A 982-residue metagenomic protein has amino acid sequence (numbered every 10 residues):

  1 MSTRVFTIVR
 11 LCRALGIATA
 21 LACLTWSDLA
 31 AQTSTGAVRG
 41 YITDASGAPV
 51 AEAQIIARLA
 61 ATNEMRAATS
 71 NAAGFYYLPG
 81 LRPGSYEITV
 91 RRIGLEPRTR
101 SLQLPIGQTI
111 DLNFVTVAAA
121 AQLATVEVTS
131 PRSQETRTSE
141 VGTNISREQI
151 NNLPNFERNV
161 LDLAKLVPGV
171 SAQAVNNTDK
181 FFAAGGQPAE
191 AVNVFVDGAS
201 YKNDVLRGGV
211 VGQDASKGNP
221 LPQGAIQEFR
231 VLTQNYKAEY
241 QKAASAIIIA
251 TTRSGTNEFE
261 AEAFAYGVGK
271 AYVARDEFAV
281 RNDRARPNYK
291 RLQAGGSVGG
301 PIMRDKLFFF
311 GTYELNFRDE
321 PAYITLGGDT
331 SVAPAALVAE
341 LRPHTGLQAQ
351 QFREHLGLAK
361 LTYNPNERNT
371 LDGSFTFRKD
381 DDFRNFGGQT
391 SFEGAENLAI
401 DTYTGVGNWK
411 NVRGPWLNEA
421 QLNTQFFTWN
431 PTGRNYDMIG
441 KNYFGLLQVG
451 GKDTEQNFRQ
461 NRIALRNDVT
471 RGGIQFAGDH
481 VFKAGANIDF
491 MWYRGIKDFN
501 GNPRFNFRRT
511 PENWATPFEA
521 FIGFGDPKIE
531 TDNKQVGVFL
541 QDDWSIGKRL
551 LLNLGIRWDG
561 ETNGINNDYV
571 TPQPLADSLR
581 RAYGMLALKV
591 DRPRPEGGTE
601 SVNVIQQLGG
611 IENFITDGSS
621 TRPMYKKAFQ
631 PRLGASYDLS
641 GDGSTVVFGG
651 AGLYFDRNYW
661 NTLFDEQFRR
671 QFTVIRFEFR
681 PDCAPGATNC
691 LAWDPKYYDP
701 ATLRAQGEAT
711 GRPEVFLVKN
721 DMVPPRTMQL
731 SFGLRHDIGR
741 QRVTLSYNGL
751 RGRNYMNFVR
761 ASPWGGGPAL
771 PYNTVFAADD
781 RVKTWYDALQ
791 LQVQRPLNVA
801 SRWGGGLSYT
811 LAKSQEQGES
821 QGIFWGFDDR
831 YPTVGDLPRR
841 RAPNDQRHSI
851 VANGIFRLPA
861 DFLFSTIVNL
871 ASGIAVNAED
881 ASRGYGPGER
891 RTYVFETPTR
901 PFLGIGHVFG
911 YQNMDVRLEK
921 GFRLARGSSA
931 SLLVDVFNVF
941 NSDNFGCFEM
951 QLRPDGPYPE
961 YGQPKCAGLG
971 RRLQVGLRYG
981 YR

Functional and structural regions predicted by a protein language model:
I17, L21-T138, S146, P222: Periplasm-facing N-terminal accessory domains of Gram-negative outer-membrane beta-barrel systems
N71, L95-V117, A124-S254, A279-N282 (+4 more regions): Periplasmic N-terminal accessory/gating domains of Gram-negative outer-membrane beta-barrel systems
S130, A263-G269, G311-L315, G373-F377 (+9 more regions): Transmembrane beta-barrel strands of outer-membrane/channel proteins
E260, P287-D381, I400-E419, R557 (+1 more regions): Transmembrane beta-barrel wall of Gram-negative outer-membrane proteins
R353, N364-Q541, T562, T571 (+7 more regions): Replace "related TpsB outer-membrane translocases also match" with "some related outer-membrane beta-barrels such as
Y569-R760, W764-A777, Y893, I905 (+1 more regions): Solvent-exposed loop/turn elements at secondary-structure boundaries
L653, K813, P859-F895, G906-R982: C-terminal beta-signal and adjacent terminal beta-strands/loops of Gram-negative outer-membrane beta-barrel proteins
R742-A878: Gram-negative outer-membrane beta-barrel transporters
